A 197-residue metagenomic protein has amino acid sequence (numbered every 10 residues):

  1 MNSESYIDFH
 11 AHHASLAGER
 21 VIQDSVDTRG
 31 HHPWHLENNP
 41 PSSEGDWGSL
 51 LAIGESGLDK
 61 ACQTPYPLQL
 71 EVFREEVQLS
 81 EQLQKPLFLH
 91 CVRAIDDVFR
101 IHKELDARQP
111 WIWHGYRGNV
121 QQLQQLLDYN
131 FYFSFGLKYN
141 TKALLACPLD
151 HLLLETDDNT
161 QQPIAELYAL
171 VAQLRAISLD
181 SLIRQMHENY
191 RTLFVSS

Functional and structural regions predicted by a protein language model:
M1-S197: Mid-domain alpha/beta scaffold segments of enzyme catalytic cores
